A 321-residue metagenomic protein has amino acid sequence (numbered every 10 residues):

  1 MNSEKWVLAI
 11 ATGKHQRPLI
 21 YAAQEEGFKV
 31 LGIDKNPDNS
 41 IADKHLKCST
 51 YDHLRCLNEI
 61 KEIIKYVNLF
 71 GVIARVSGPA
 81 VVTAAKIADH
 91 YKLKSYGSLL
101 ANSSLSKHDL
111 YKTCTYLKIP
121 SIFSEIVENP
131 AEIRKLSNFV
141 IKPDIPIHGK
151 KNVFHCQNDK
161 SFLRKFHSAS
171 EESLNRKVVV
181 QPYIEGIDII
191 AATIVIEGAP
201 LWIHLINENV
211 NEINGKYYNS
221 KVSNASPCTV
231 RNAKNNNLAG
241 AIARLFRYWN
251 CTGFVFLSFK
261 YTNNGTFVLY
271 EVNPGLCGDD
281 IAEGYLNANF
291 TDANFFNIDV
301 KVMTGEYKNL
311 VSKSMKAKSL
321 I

Functional and structural regions predicted by a protein language model:
M1-L100, K308: ATP-binding N-terminal substructure of ATP-dependent carboxylate-amine bond-forming enzymes
S3-E4, G27, L69, L136-N138 (+2 more regions): A general structural motif
L8-A9, G71-A74, F123, V179-Q181 (+1 more regions): Short catalytic-loop micro-motif centered on adjacent basic/acidic residues
V72, S124, I141, V180 (+2 more regions): Generic preference for hydrophobic
L105-V179, I184-E185, I196-G198, P227-G240 (+1 more regions): Active-site nucleotide/adenylate-binding loops and adjacent lid/helix of ATP-dependent enzymes
Y116, I133, N297-I321: Peripheral (often C-terminal) accessory segments that flank ATP-dependent C-N-forming ligase machineries
A169-K177, I184-P227, N236-L269, N273-A282 (+1 more regions): Phosphate-binding core of ATP-grasp and ATP-grasp-like enzymes
G275-I298: ATP-dependent carboxylate-activation loops
